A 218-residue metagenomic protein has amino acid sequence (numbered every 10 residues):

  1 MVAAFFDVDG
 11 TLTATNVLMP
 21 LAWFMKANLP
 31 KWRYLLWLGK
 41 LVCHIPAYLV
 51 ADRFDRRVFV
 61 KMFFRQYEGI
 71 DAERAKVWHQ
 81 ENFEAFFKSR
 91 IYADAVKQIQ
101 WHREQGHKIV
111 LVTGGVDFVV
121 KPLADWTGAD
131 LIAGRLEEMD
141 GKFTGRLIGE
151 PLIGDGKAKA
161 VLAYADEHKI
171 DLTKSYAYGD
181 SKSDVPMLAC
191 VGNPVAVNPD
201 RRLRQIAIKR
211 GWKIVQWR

Functional and structural regions predicted by a protein language model:
M1, V77, E84-R218: C-terminal cap/substrate-recognition subdomain and adjoining C-terminal extension of metal-dependent phosphatase-like
M1-A51: Active-site neighborhood of HAD-like aspartate-dependent phosphohydrolases
T13, Y67, I153: Catalytic cores of large soluble enzymes that bind and process phosphate-bearing ligands
N16, I70, G156: Conserved active-site and cofactor/substrate-binding residues in soluble primary-metabolism enzymes
A47-M62, T127: Small-residue-rich anion-binding loops in enzyme active sites
A51, F64-Y67, V195-A196: Amphipathic alpha-helical interaction elements
V58-D94: Metal-dependent phosphoesterase signature
